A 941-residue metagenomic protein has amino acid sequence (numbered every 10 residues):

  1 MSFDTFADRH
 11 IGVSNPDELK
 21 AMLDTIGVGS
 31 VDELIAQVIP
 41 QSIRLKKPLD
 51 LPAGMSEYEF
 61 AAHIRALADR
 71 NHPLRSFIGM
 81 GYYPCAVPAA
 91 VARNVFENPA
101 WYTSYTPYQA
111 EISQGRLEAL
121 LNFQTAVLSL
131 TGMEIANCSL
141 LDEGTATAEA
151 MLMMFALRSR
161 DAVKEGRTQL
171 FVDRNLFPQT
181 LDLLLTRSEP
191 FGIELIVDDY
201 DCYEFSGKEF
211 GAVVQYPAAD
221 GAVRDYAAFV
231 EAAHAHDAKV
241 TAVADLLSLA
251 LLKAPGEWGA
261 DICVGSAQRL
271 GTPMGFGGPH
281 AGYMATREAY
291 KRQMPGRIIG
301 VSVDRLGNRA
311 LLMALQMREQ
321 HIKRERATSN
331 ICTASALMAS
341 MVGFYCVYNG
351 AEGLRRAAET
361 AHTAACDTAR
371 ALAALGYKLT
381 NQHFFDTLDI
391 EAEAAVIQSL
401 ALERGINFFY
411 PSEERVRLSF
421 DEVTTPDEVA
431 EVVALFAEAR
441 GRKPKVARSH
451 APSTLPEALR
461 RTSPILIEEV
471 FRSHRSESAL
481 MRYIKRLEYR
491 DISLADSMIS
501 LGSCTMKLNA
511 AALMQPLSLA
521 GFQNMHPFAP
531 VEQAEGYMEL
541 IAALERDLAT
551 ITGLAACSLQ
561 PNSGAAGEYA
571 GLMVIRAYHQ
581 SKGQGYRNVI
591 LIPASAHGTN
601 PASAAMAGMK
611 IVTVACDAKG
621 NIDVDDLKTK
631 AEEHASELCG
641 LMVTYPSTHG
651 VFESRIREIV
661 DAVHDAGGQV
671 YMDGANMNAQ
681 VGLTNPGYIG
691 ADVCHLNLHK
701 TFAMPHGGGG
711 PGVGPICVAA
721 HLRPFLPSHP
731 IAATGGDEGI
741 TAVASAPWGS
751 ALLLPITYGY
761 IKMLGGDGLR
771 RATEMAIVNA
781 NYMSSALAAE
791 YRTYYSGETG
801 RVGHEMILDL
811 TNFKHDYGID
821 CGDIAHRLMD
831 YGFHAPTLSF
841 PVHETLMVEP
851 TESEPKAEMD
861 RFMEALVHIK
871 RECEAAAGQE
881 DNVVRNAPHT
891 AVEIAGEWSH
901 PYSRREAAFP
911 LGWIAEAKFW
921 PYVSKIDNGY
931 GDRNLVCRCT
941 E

Functional and structural regions predicted by a protein language model:
M1-T25, Q37-F77, A86-Y102, Y108-E111 (+12 more regions): Non-catalytic terminal extensions of PLP-dependent enzymes
H10, T145-A310, L372, F385 (+5 more regions): Conserved PLP-enzyme active-site core in the AAT-like
V28-S42, A260-G265, A691-C694: TRNA-binding/sensing appendages of the translation machinery
T106-P107, H526-A529, L559-P561, V614 (+1 more regions): Cysteine-centered functional microenvironments
P107-G115, A136-S139, T168-N175, Q215 (+1 more regions): Flexible, glycine/proline-enriched loop segments at strand-loop-helix junctions that form or flank small-ligand binding
Y108-I112, S129-A148, L548-G571: Short loop-beta-helix segment that forms the pyridoxal 5′-phosphate
A136, E194-D198, T380, F409 (+3 more regions): General small-molecule cofactor/ligand-binding pocket signal
T272-A285, A289-Y290, A334-M338, T424 (+5 more regions): Conserved phosphate/anionic-ligand binding catalytic regions in large, soluble enzymes, centered on
